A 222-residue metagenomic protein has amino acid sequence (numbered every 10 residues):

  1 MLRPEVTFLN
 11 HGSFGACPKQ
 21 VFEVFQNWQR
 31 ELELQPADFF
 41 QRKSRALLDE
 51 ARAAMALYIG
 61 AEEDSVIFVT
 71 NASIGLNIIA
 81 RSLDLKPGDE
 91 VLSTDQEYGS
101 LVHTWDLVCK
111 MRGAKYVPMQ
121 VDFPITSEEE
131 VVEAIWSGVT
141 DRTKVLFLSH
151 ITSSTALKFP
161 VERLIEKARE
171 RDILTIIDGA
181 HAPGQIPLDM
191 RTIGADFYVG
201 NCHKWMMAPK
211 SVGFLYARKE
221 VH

Functional and structural regions predicted by a protein language model:
M1-H222: Pyridoxal 5′-phosphate
